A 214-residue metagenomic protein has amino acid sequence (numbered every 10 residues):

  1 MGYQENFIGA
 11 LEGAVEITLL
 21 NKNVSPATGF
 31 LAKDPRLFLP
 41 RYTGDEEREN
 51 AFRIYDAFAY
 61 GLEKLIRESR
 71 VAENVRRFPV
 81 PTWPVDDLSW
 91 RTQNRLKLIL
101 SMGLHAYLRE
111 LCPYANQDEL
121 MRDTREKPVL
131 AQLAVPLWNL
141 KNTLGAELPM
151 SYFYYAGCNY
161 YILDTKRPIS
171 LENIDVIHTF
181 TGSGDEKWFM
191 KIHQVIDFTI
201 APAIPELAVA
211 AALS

Functional and structural regions predicted by a protein language model:
M1-D56: Intrinsically disordered, low-structural-confidence terminal and linker regions
F52-D56, L62, R67: Intrinsically disordered, low-complexity terminal regions of plant proteins
V71-I174: Long, charged all-alpha helical bundle/coiled-coil segments in cytosolic proteins
V85-L88, T92, G184-V195: Non-transmembrane, amphipathic alpha-helical segments
Q132, K191, V195-F198, P202 (+1 more regions): Charged, amphipathic alpha-helical oligomerization/scaffolding segments
E172-M190, P205-L213: Short, charged/polar, low-complexity loop and linker segments that flank or interrupt alpha-helical bundles
